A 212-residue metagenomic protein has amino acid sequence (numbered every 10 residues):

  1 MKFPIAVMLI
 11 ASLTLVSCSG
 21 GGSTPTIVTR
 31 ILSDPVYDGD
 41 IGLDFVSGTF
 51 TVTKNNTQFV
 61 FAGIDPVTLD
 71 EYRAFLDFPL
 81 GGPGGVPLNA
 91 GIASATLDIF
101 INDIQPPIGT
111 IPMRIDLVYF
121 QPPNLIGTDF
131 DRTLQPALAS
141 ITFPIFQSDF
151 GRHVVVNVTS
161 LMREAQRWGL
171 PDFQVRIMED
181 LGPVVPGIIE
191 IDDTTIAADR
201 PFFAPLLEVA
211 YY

Functional and structural regions predicted by a protein language model:
K2-L9: Sec-dependent signal peptide recognition, specifically the positively charged N-region followed immediately by
T14-S17: C-terminal motif of bacterial Sec signal peptides marking the signal peptidase cleavage site
S19-D65: N-terminal leader/pro-regions and domain N-caps
G22-L32, R163-Y212: Proprotein-processing/basic-patch segments
F45-D103: A short beta-strand-loop element at or near the start of a globular domain
L69-D70, G91, Q147-D149, Q166-L170 (+1 more regions): Extracellular/periplasmic catalytic domains that process cell-envelope and extracellular macromolecules
L80-G82, I99-D103, Y119-Q121, S160 (+1 more regions): Beta-strand elements of well-folded, non-transmembrane domains
I104-R167: Beta-strand-rich interaction/scaffold domains
